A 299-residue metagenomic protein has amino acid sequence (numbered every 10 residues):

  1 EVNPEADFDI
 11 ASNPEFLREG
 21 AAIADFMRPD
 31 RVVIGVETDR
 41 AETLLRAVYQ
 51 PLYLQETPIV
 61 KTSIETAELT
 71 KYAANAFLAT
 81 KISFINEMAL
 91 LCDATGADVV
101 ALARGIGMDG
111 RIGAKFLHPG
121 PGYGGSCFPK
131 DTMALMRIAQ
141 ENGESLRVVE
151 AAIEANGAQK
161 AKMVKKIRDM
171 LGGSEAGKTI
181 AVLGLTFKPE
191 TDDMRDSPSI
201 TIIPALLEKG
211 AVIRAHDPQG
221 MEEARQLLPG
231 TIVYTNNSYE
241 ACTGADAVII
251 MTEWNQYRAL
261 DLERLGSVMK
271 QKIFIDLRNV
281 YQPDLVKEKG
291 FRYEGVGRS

Functional and structural regions predicted by a protein language model:
E1-S299: Structural/interface elements that position substrates and couple domains in central-metabolism enzymes
